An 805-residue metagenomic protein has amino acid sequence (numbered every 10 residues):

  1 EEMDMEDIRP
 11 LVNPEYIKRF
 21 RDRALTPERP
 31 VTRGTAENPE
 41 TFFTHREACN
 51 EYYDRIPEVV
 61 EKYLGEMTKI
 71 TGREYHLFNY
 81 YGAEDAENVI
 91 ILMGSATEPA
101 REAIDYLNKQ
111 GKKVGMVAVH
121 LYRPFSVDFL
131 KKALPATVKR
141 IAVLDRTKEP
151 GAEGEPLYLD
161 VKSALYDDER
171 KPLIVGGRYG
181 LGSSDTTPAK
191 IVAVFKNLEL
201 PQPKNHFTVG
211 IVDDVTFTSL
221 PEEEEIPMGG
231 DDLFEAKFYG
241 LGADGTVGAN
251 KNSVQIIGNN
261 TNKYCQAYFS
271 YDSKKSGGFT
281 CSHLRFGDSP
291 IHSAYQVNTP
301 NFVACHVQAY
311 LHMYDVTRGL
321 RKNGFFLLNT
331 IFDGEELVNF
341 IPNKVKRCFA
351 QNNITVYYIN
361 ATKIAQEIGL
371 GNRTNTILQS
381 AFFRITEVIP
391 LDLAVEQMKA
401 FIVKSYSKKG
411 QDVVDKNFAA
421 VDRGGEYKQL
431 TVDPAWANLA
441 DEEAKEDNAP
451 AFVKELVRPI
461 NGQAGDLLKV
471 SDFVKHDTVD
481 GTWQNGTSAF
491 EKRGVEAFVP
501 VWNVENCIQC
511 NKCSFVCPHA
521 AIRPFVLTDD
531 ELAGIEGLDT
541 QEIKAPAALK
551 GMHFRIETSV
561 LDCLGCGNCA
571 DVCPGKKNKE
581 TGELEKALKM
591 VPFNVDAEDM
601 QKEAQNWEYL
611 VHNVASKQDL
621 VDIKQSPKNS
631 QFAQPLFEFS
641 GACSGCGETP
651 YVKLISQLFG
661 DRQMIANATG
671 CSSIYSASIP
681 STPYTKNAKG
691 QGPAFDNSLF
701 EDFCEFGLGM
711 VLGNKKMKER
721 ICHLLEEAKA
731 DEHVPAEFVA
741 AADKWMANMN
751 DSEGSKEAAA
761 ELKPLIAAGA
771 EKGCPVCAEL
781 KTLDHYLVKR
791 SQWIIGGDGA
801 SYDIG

Functional and structural regions predicted by a protein language model:
E1-D4, R101-A103, D128-F129, A152-P156 (+16 more regions): Short acidic, glycine/serine/threonine-rich loops at helix termini
E1-N79, A440: Conformationally flexible catalytic loops at phosphate/diphosphate-handling active centers
E1-R23, L173, S183-E223, K416-P434 (+1 more regions): Structural signature of the thiamine diphosphate
V60-G210, H283-R285, P300-F302, F325-N375 (+4 more regions): Thiamine diphosphate
L64-N88, R101, S219-L233, A489-F490 (+2 more regions): Glycine-/acidic-rich phosphate or pyrophosphate-binding loops and their flanking alpha/beta elements
P124-D128, R140, L144-E155, G230-G242 (+2 more regions): Active-site cofactor/cluster-binding pocket
V395, S407-C563, A570-M664, A668-W793 (+2 more regions): Ferredoxin-type iron-sulfur electron-transfer modules and their immediate structural context
